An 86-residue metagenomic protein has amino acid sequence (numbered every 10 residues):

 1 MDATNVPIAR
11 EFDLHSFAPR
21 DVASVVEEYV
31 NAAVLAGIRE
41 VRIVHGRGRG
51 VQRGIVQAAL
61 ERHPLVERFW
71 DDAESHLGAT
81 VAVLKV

Functional and structural regions predicted by a protein language model:
M1-V86: Long, charged, low-complexity intrinsically disordered regions
